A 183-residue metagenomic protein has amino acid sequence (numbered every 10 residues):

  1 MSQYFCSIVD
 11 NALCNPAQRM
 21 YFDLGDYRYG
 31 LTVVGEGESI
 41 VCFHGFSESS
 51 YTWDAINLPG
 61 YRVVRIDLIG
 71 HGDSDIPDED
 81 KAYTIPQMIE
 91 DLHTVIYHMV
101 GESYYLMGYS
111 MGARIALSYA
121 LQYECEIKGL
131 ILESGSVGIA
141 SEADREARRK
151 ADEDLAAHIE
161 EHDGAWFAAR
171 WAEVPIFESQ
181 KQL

Functional and structural regions predicted by a protein language model:
M1-I40, Y61, G101-E102: Alpha/beta-hydrolase fold catalytic core
Y27-I76: Conserved HGGG/HGGXW glycine-rich cap/lid loop of the alpha/beta-hydrolase fold
P77-M88: Catalytic nucleophile-loop/oxyanion-hole region of alpha/beta-hydrolase and closely related hydrolase-like folds
P86-Y104: Conserved acidic catalytic loop of the alpha/beta-hydrolase fold
L106-G108, E133: Short beta-strand immediately N-terminal to the catalytic nucleophile in serine-hydrolase-like folds
G108-G112, A116: Gly/Ala-rich beta-loop-alpha elbow adjacent to hydrolase catalytic centers
L117-Q122, K128-I159: Flexible "cap/lid" loop of the alpha/beta hydrolase fold
A143-A147, H158-L183: Conserved alpha/beta-hydrolase catalytic His-Asp/Glu region
